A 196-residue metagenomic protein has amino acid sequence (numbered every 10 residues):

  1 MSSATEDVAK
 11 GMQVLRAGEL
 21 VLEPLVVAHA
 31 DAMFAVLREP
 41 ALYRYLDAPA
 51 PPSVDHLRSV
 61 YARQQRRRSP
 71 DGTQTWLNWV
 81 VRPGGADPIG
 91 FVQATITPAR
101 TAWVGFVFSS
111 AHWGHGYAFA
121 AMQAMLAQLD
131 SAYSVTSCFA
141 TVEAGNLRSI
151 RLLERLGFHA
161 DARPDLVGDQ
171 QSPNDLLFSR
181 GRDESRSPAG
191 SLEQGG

Functional and structural regions predicted by a protein language model:
M1-A111, Q128, A132, H159 (+1 more regions): GNAT-family acyltransferases
L22, M33, A121-M125, C138 (+1 more regions): Hydrophobic packing within well-folded, soluble alpha/beta domains
F108, G114-Q128, L147-R155: Conserved acetyl-CoA-binding loop-helix of GNAT-fold acetyltransferases
A121, A160-A162: A secondary-structure capping/hinge motif
A132-T141: Conserved GNAT acetyl-CoA-binding A-motif
A144: Catalytic-loop Lys-Pro-X-Asn motif of eukaryotic-like protein kinases
